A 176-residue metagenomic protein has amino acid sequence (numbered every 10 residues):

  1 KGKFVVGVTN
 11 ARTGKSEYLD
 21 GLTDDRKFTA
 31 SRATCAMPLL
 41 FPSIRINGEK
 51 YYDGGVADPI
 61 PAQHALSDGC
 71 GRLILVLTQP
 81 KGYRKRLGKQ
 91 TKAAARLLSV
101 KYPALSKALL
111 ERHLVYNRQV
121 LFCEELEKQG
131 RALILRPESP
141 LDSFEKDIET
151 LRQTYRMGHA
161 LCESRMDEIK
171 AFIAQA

Functional and structural regions predicted by a protein language model:
K1-A176: Patatin-like phospholipase
